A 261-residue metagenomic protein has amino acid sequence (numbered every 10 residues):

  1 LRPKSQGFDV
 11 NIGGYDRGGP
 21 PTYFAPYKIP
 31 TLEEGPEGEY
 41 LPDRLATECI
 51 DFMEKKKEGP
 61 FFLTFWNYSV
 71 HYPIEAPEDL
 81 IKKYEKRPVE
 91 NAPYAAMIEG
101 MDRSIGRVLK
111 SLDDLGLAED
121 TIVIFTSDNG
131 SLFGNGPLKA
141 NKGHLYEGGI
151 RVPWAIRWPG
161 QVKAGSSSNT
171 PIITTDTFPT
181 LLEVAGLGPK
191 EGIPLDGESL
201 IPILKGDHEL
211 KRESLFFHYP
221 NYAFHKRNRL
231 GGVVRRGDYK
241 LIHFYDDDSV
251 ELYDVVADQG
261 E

Functional and structural regions predicted by a protein language model:
L1-L63, N67-D79: Formylglycine-dependent
R2-Q6, I74-A76, E90, K110-K163 (+2 more regions): Histidine-centered active-site microenvironments of extracellular/periplasmic hydrolases and transferases
Q6-D9, K57-L63, L117-V123, R151 (+2 more regions): Loop/turn elements at helix/coil->beta-strand transitions in domains of secreted/extracellular proteins
V10, S131-L145, V162-S166, T170 (+1 more regions): C-terminal cap/loop subdomain of S1 sulfatases and analogous C-terminal strand-loop tails that border
G13-R17, F65-S69, P77, T126-N129 (+5 more regions): Active-site-proximal beta-strand/loop segments in catalytic clefts of secreted hydrolases
K28-E34, K86-E90, N135-K139, W158-G165 (+2 more regions): Flexible glycine/proline-enriched surface loops and loop-helix/loop-strand junctions
Y40, A46-E54, L80-T121: A long, amphipathic alpha-helix that forms part of the scaffold/cap immediately adjacent to metal-dependent active
P60-W66, I98-M101, I105, L112 (+4 more regions): Beta-strand elements within well-structured catalytic alpha/beta cores of enzymes that handle phosphate/sulfate esters
